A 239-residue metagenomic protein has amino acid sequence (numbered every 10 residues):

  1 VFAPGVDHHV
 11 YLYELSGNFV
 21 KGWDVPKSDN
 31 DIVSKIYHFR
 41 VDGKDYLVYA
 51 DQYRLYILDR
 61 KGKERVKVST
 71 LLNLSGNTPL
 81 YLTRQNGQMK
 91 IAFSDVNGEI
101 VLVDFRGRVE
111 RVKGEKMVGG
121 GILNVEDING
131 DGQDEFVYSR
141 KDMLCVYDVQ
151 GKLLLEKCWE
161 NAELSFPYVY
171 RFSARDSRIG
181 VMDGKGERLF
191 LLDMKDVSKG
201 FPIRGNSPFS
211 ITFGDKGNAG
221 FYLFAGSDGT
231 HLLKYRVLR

Functional and structural regions predicted by a protein language model:
V1-R239: Extracytoplasmic/lumenal domain signature
